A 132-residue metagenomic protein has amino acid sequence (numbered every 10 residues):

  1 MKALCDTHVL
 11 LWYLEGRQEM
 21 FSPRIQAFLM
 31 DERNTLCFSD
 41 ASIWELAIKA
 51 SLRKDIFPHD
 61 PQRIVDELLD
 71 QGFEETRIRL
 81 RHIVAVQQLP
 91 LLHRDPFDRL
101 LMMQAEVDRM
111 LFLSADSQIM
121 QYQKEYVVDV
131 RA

Functional and structural regions predicted by a protein language model:
M1-F38, R53-D66, D108, S117 (+1 more regions): Short, well-structured N-terminal submotif of metal-dependent ribonuclease cores
V9, S42-I43, H82, L101 (+1 more regions): Alpha-helix capping/helix-boundary segments
D40, I64-L91: Acidic catalytic patch
F97: Acidic donor-binding loop at a coil-to-helix junction in glycosyltransferase catalytic cores that engages
M102-A132: Acidic, PIN/NYN-like endoribonuclease modules and their adjacent C-terminal/linker elements
